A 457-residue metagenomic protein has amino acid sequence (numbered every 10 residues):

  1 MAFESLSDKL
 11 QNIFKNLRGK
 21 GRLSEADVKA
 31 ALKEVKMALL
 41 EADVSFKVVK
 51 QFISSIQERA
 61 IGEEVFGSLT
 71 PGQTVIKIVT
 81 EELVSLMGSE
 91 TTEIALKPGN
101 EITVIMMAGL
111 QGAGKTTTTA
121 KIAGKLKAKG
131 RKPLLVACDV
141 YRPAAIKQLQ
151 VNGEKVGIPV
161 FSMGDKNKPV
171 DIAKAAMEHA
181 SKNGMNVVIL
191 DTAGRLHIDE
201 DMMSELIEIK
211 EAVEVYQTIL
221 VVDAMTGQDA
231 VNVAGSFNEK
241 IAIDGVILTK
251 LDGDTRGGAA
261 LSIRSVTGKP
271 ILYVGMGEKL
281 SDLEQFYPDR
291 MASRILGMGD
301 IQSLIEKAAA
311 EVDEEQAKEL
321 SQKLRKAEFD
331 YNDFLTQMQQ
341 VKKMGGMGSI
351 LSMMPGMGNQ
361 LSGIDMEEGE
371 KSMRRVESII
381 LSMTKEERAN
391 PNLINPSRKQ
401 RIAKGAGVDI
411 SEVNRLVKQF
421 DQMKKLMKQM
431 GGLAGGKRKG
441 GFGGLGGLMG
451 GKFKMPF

Functional and structural regions predicted by a protein language model:
F3-K20, R290-F457: Long amphipathic alpha-helical segments used for membrane anchoring, targeting, substrate engagement, or oligomerization
S5, K20, D27, G67 (+15 more regions): Replace "in large, NTP-powered and nucleic-acid-processing enzymes" with "in large, NTP-powered factors and other
L6-C138, A145-D165, A173-T192: Primarily NTPase-proximal linker/entry elements flanking Walker-type ATP/GTP-binding cores
L17, D43-S45, V79, L110 (+9 more regions): Residue-level signature of catalytic and energy-coupling elements of molecular machines, predominantly ATP/GTP-dependent
A30, E34, Q51, S55 (+8 more regions): Amphipathic alpha-helical interaction segments
S45, Q111, V136-Y141, M163-D165 (+5 more regions): G-domain G4 guanine-recognition motif of GTPases
K129-L134, V156-V160, N186-V188, V213-T218 (+2 more regions): Short, surface-exposed connector motifs at secondary-structure boundaries
A173-M177, M185, H197, D201-E211 (+1 more regions): Conserved phosphate-handling catalytic cores of large alpha/beta enzymes
